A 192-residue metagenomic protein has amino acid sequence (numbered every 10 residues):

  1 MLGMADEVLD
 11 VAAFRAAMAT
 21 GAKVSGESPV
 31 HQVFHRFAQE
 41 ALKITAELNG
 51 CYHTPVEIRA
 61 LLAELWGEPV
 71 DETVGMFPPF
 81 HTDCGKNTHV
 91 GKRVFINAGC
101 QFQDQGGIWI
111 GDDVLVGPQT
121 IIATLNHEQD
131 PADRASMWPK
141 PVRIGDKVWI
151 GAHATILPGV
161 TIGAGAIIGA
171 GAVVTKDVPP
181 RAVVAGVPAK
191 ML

Functional and structural regions predicted by a protein language model:
M1-T73, A189-L192: Terminal amphipathic alpha-helical/low-complexity segments used for targeting or macromolecular assembly
R15-A16, W66, R134, P141 (+1 more regions): Short secondary-structure boundary/capping segments
E64, M76-H81: Arg/Lys-rich RNA-binding interfaces used to dock onto structured RNA substrates
G75, W109, R143-W149, P158 (+2 more regions): A generic "structured core" feature
F80-T161, V187-L192: Flexible, glycine/small-residue-enriched loop-and-beta-strand segment within the central core of proteins
V174, V178-L192: C-terminal end-helix/capping segment
